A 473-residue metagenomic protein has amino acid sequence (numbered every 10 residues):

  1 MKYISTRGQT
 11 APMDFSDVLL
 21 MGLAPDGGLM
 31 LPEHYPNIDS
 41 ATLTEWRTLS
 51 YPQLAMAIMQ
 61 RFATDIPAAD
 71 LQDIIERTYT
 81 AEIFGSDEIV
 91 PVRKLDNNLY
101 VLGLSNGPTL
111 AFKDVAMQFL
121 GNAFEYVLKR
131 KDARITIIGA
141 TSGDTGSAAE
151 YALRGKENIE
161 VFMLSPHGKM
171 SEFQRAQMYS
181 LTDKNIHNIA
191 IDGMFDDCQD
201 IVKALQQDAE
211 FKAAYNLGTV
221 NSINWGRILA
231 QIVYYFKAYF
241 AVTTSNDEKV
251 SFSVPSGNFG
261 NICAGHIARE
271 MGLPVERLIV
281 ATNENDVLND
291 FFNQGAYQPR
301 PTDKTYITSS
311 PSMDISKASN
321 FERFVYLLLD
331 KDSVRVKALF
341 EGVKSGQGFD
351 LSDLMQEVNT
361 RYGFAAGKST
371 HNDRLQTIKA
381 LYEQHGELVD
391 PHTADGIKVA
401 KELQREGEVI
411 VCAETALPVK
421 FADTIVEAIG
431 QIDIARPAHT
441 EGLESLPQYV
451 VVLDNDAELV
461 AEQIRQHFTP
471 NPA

Functional and structural regions predicted by a protein language model:
M1-A473: PLP-dependent amino-acid enzyme catalytic core
